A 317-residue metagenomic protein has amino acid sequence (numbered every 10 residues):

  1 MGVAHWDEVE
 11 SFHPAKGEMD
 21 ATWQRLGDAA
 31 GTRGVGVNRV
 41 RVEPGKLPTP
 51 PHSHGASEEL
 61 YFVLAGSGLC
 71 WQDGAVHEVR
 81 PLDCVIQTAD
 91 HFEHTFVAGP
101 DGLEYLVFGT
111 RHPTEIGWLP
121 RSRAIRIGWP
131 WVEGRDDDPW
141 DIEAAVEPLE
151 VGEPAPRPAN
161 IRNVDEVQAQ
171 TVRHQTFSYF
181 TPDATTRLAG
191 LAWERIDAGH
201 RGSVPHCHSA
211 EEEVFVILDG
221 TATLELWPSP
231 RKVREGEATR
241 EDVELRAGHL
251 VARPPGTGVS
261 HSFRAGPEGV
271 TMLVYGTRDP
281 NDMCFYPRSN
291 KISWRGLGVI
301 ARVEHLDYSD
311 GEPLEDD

Functional and structural regions predicted by a protein language model:
M1-G34, P44, W118-G190, A198 (+1 more regions): A short, N-terminal "cap"/entry segment at the start of jelly-roll beta-barrel domains of the cupin/DSBH fold
M19-W23, N38-H54, A192-H208, G258: Conserved short histidine dyad/triad with adjacent acidic residue
D28, T49-H54, V97-A98, S203-H208 (+2 more regions): Short histidine-centered beta-strand/loop micro-motifs that create catalytic or ligand/metal-coordination sites
R39, H52, E58-V63, H77 (+4 more regions): His/acidic/aromatic-lined binding-pocket segments of jelly-roll/cupin-type domains and related regulatory beta-sandwich
A56-E58, F62-L69, D73, A210-T223 (+1 more regions): Glycine- and acidic-residue-biased ligand/ion/polar-headgroup-sensing regions
G74-H91, P228-P255: Short acidic-glycine-tyrosine-enriched beta hairpin
A89-E115, P255-D282: Ligand-binding loop in jelly-roll beta-barrel domains
